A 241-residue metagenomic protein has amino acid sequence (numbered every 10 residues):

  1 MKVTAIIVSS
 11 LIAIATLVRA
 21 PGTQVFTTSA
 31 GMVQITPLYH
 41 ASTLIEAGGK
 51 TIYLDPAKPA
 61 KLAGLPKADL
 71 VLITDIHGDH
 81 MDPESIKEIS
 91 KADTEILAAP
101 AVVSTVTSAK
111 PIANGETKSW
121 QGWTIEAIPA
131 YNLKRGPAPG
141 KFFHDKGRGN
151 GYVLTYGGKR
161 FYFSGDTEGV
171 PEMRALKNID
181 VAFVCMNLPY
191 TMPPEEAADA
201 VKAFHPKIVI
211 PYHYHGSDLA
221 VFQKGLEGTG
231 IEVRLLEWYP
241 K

Functional and structural regions predicted by a protein language model:
A5-T16: Bacterial N-terminal signal peptides
P21-P66, P111-K177, L236-K241: Core dinuclear metal-dependent hydrolase active-site scaffold
M32-V33, S90-E95, K159-F161, K207-I208: Short active-site oxyanion
Y53, K58-S104, K177-F183: Active-site metal-binding motif and surrounding structural segment of the metallo-beta-lactamase
P59-L62, H77-M81, V103-V106, E116-S119 (+5 more regions): Active-site environment of divalent metal-dependent phosphoester hydrolases
E84-I89, E172-A175, E196-A200, V221-F222: A short acidic, amphipathic alpha-helical/loop segment
K110-Q121, K146, A198, K202-K241: Binuclear metal-ion centers of metallo-dependent hydrolases, dominated by the metallo-beta-lactamase
I179-V184, L188-P211: Proline-aspartate-enriched helix->loop->beta-strand connector
